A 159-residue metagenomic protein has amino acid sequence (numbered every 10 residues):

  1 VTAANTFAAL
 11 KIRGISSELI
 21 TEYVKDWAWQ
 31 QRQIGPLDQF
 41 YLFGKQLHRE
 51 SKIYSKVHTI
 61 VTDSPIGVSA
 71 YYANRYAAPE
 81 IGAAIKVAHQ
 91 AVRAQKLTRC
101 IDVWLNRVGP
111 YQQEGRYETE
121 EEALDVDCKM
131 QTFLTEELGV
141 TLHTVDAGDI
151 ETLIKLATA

Functional and structural regions predicted by a protein language model:
V1-F7: Glycine-rich phosphate-binding P-loop
F7-S51: Conserved substrate/cofactor phosphate-moiety recognition/catalytic segment in nucleotide-dependent phosphotransferases
T21, T62-S64, L105: Active-site flanking residues adjacent to catalytic metal/cofactor-binding acidic residues
V24-D26, I66-V68, V108-P110, I150: Short, solvent-exposed loop/turn segments at secondary-structure junctions
W27-D38, S69-P79, Q113-E118: Surface-exposed cleft-lining segments at the edges of enzyme active sites
Y41-L97: Glycine-rich phosphate-binding loop used to anchor ATP phosphates in small-molecule kinases, encompassing both
Y76-T158: A glycine- and Lys/Arg-enriched "phosphate-lid" helix/loop adjacent to the NTP-binding pocket of small-molecule kinases
